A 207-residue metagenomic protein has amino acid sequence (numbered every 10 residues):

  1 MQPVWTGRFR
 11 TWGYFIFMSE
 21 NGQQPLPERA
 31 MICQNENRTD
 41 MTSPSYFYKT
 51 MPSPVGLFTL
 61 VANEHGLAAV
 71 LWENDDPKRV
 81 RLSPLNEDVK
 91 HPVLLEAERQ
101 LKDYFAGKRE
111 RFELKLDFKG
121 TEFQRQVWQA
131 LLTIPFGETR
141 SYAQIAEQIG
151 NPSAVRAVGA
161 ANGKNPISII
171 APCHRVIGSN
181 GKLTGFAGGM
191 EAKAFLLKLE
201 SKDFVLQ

Functional and structural regions predicted by a protein language model:
P3, Q24-P25, R29: Cationic, low-complexity basic patches in intrinsically disordered or flexible, solvent-exposed regions
T11, S19-G22: Targeting/processing segments of secretory and organellar proteins
E20, I32-P152, L199-Q207: Basic nucleic-acid-binding alpha-helical/helix-turn surface characteristic of O6-alkylguanine DNA
L131, R156-K164: Major-groove recognition helix of helix-turn-helix-like DNA-binding domains
S179-Q207: …primarily DNA-binding HTH/wHTH and HhH modules…
